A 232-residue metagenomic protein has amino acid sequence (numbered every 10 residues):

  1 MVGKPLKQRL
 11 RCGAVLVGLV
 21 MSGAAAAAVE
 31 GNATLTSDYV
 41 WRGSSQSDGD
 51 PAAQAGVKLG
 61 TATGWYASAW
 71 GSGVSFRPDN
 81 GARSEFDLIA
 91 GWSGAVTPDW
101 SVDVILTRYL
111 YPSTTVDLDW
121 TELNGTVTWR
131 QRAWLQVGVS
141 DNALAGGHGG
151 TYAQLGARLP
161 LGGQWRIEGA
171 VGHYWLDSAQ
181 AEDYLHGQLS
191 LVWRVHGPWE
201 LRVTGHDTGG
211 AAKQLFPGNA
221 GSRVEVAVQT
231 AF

Functional and structural regions predicted by a protein language model:
M1-A28: Cleavable N-terminal export/targeting peptides
A27-R77, H173, R223, Q229: Short glycine/proline- and aromatic-enriched beta-strand/turn motifs that initiate or cap beta-hairpins
V29-G31, T63-A69, P98-V104, Q131-V137 (+2 more regions): Repeated loop/turn-to-beta-strand initiation elements of outer-membrane beta-barrel proteins
L35-W41, G71-S75, G94, R108-P112 (+5 more regions): Transmembrane beta-strands of outer-membrane beta-barrel pores
G49-A53, A82-F86, D117-L123, W129 (+3 more regions): Residues that define the transmembrane beta-barrel architecture of outer-membrane proteins
G56-K58, I89-G91, I105, N124-T126 (+3 more regions): Outer-membrane beta-barrel architecture
V116-D177: Detector for outer-membrane/organellar transmembrane beta-barrel domains, recognizing the amphipathic beta-strand
L159, L189-E200, G218-F232: Outer-membrane beta-barrel "beta-signal"
